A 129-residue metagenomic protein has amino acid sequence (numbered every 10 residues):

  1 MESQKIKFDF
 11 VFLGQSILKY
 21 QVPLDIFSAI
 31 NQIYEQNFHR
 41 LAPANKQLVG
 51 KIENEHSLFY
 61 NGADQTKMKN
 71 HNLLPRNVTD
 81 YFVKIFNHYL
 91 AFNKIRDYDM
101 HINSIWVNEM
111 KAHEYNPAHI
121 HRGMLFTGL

Functional and structural regions predicted by a protein language model:
M1-I95, Y115: Non-heme Fe(II)/2-oxoglutarate
F12, D99, I120-M124: A generic structural micro-feature
I95-I105: A short coil-to-beta-strand element that immediately follows conserved catalytic motifs
S104-L129: Catalytic core of non-heme Fe(II) oxygenases with the double-stranded beta-helix
